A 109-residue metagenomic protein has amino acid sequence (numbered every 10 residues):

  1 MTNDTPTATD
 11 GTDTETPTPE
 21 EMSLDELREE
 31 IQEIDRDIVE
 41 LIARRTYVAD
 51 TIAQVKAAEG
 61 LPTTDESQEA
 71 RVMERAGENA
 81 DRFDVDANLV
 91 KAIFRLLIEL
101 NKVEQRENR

Functional and structural regions predicted by a protein language model:
M1-R109: Domain-level signature for soluble enzymes in the chorismate/prephenate branch of the shikimate pathway
